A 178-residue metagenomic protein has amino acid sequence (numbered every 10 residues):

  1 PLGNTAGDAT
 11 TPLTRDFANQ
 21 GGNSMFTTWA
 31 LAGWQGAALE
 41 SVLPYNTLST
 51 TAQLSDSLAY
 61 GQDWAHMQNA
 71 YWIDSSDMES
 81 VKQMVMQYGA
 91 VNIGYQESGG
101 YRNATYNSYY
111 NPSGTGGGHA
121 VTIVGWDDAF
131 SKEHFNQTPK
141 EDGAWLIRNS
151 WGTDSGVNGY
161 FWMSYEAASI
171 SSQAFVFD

Functional and structural regions predicted by a protein language model:
P1-E141, R148, T153-D178: Predominantly the structural core of cysteine protease catalytic domains
